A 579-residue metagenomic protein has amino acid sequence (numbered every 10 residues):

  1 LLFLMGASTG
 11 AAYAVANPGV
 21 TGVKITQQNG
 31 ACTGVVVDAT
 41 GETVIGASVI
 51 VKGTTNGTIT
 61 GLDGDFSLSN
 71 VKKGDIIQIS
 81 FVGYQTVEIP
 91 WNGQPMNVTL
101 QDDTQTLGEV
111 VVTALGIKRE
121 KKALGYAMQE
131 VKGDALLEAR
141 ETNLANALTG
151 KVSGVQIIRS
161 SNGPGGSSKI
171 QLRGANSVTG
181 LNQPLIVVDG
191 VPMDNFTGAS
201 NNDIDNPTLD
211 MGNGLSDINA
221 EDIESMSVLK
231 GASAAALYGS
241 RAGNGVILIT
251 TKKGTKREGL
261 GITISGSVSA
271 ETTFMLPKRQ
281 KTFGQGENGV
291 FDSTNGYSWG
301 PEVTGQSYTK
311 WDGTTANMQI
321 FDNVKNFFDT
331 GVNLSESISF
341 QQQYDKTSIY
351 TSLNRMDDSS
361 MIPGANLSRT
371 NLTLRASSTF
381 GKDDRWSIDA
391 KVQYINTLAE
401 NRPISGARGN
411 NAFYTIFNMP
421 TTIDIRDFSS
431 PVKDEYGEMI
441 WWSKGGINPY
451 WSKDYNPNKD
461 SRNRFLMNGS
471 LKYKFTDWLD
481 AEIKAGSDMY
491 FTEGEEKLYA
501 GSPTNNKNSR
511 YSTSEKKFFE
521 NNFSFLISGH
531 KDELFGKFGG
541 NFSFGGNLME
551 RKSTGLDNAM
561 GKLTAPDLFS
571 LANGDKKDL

Functional and structural regions predicted by a protein language model:
A14-K52, I76-Q85, N92-L137, A145 (+1 more regions): Short, acidic, small-residue-rich periplasmic hinge/interaction motif at the N-terminus of Gram-negative outer-membrane
V35-A39, A127-G150, I158-N162, I170-S177 (+2 more regions): Short, polar/charged loop or turn motifs at beta-strand boundaries
T55-D65: Short, acidic Ser/Thr/Gly-rich low-complexity loop/linker segments typical of extracellular and cell-surface proteins
F66, I170, I247, I338 (+3 more regions): Membrane-embedded beta-strands of outer-membrane beta-barrel proteins, especially the hydrophobic/small aromatic
I76, Q156, E224, G259-T263 (+7 more regions): Membrane-spanning beta-strand positions in outer-membrane beta-barrel proteins
Q94-T99, E109, L144-N146, I170-R173 (+4 more regions): N-terminal periplasmic accessory domains that precede and gate Gram-negative outer-membrane beta-barrel machines
E130, K151, G163-S168, V178-P184 (+8 more regions): Residues embedded in well-ordered regular secondary structure
T273, T314-N354, D358-A365, N371-G445 (+4 more regions): Flexible loop and strand-edge segments within Gram-negative outer membrane beta-barrel domains
